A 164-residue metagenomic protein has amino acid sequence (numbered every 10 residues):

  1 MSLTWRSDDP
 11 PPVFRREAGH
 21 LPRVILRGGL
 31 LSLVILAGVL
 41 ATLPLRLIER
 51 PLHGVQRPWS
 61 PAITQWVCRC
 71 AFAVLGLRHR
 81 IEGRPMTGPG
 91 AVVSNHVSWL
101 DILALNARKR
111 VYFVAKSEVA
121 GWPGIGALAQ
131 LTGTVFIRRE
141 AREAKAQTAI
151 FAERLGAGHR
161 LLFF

Functional and structural regions predicted by a protein language model:
M1-L21, A146-F164: Non-catalytic C-terminal accessory region of glycerolipid acyltransferases and related lyso-lipid remodeling enzymes
M1-S2, V34, R110, T134: Residue-level marker of positions within ordered structural domains that often coincide with functionally constrained
D9, P51-L52, R108-K109: General secondary-structure edge motif
V13-R80, A127-L131: A transmembrane-helix-recognition feature enriched in membrane-embedded lipid enzymes and envelope glyco-/phospholipid
A73-F164: Soluble catalytic domains of membrane acyltransferases
